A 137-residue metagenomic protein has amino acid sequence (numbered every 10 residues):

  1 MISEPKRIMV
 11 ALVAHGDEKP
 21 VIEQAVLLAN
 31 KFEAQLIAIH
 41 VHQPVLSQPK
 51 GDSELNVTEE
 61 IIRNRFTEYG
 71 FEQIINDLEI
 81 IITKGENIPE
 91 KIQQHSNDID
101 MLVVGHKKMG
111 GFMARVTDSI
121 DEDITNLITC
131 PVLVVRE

Functional and structural regions predicted by a protein language model:
M1-S3, F71-L102: Structural beta-alpha unit
I2-D52, N76: Small/aliphatic-rich secondary-structure junction motif
V21, I88, T117-I120: Amphipathic coiled-coil/heptad-repeat helices and related helical stalk/stem segments that mediate oligomerization
V26, E90-Q93, E122: Active-site phosphate/pyrophosphate- and oxyanion-stabilizing loops and adjacent acidic/basic residues in soluble
A29, R65-Q73: Conserved hydrophobic residues forming the short capping helix/wall of the S-adenosyl-L-methionine
I37-I39, L78-T83, L133: General small-molecule cofactor/ligand-binding pocket signal
E54-T58, E122: Short, hinge-like loop/turn segments at secondary-structure boundaries
D98-E137: Gly/Ser-rich helix-loop-strand patches that form or flank binding pockets for ribonucleotide-derived cofactors
